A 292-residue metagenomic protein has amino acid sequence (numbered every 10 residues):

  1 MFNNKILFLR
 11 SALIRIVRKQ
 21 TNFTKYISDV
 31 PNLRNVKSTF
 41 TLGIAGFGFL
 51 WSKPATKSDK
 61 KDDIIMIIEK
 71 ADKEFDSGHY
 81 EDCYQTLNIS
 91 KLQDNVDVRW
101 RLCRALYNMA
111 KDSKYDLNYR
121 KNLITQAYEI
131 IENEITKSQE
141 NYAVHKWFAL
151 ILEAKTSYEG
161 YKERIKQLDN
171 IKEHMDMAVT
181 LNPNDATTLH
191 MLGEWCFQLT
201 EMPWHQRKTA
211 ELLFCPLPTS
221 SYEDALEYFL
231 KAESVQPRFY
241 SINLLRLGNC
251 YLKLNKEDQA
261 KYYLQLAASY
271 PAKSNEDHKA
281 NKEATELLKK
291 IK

Functional and structural regions predicted by a protein language model:
M1-D97, L102-A105, E257-L264, A268-P271 (+1 more regions): Extreme N-terminal leader/anchor segments
K61-I67, Q206, F239-I242: Generic helix N-cap/helix-start motif at coil->alpha-helix transitions
D62, E74-Y84, R104-E140, W147-N184 (+4 more regions): Short coil/linker segments at helix-helix boundaries
N95-D97, N141, D185, R238-Y240 (+1 more regions): Residue-level recognition of tetratricopeptide repeat
V98, V144, T188, S241-N243 (+2 more regions): TPR alpha-solenoid repeat register
S241-K279: C-terminal/domain-terminus segments
